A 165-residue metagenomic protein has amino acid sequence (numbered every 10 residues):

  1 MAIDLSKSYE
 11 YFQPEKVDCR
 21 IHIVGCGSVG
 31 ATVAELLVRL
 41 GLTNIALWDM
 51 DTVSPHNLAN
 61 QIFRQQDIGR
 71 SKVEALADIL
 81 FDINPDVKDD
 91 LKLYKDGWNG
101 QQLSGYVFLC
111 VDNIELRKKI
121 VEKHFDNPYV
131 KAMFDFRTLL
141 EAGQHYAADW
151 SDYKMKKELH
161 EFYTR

Functional and structural regions predicted by a protein language model:
M1-H22: N-terminal charged helix/coil linker that caps or initiates catalytic domains
V17-L42, A46-T52: Glycine-rich adenosine-cofactor-binding loop
A31, H56, K118: Alpha-helical elements of the RecA-like P-loop NTPase motor core of helicases
E35-R39, D78, E122: Short, well-ordered alpha-helices that flank and scaffold nucleotide-derived cofactor binding pockets
L42-N84: Glycine-rich phosphate-binding loop and adjoining beta1-alpha1-beta2 segment of Rossmann-like nucleotide-binding folds
A46-W48, K92-Y94, F108, A132-F134: Hydrophobic/aromatic beta-strand patches that form the interior of the parallel beta-sheet core in alpha/beta enzyme
R70-S104, V111-K118: A structured beta-alpha segment of the ubiquitous adenosine-cofactor-binding alpha/beta core
L103-R165: E1/E1-like adenylate-forming module used to activate ubiquitin-like modifiers and sulfur-carrier proteins
